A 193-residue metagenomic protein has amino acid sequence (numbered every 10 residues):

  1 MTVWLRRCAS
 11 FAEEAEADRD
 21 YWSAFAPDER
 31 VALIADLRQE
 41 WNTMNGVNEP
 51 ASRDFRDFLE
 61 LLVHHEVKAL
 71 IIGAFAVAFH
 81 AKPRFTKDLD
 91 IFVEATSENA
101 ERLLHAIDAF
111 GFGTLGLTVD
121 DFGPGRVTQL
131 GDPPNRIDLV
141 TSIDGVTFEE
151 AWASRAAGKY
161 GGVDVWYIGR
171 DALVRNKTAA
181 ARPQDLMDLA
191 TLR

Functional and structural regions predicted by a protein language model:
M1-R53: N-terminus-biased detector of the onset of the functional/mature region
S52-R193: Compositionally biased terminal segments of proteins
